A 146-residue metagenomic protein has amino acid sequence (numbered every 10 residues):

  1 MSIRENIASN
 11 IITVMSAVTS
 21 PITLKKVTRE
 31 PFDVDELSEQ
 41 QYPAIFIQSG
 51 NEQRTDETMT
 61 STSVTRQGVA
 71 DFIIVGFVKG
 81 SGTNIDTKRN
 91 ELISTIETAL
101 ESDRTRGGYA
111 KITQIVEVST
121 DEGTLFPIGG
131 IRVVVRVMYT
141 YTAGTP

Functional and structural regions predicted by a protein language model:
M1-Y42, F46-P146: Charged, amphipathic alpha-helical segments and their flanking helix caps
